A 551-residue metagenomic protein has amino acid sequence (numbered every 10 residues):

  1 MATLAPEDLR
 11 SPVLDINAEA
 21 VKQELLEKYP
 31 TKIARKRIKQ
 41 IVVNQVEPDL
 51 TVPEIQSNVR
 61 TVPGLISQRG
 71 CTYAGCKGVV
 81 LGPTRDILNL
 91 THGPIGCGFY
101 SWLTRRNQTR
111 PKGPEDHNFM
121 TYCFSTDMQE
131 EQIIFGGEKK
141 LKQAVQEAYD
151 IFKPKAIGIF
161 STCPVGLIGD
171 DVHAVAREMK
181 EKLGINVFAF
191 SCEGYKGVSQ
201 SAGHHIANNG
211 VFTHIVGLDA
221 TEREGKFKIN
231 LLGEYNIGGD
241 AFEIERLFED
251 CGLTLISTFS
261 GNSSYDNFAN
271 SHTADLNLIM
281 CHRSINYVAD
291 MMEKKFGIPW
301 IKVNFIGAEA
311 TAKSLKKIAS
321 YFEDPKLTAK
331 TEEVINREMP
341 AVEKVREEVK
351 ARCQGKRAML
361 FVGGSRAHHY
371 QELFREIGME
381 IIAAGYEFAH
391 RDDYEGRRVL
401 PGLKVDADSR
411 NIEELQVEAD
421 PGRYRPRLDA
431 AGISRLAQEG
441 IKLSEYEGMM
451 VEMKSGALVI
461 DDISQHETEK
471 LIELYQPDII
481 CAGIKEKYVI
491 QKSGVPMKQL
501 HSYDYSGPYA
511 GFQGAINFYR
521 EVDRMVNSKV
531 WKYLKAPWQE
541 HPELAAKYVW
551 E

Functional and structural regions predicted by a protein language model:
M1-E551: An N-terminal assembly and electron-transfer interface module characteristic of large anaerobic redox and radical
